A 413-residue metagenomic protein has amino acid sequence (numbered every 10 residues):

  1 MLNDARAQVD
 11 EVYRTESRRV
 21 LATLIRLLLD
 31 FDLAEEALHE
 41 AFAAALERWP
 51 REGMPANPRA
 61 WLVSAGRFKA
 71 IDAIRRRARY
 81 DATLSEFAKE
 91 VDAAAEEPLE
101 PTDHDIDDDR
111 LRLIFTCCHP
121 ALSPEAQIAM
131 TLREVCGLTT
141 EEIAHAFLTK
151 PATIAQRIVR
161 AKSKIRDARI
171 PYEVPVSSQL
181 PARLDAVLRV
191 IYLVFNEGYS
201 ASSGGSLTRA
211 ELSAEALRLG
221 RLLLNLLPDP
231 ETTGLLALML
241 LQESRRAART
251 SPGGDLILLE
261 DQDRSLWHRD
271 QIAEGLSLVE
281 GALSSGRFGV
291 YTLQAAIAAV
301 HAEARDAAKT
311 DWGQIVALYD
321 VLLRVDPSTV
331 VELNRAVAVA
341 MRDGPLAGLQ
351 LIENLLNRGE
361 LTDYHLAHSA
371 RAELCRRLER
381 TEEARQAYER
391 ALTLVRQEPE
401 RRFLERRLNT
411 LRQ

Functional and structural regions predicted by a protein language model:
M1-A22, D32, P181-R189, L193: A short, charge-rich alpha-helical start-of-domain segment used by transcription regulators
V12-F31, A44-R48, F115, H119 (+2 more regions): Amphipathic, Lys/Arg- and hydrophobic-enriched alpha-helical face
A22-T23, L27, A37-R48, W61-A73 (+2 more regions): Amphipathic alpha-helical interface segments
F31-P50, A56-V63, S85, C136 (+2 more regions): Conserved RNAP core-binding helix
R67-S85: Arg/Lys-rich amphipathic alpha helix in sigma70-family domain 2
R77, S85-E125, E134-T140, T149-D320: Amphipathic helix-loop-helix modules that constitute alpha-helical solenoid scaffolds
L240, A299-E303, V339-A340, C375 (+1 more regions): Residue at a conserved register position within TPR or TPR-like alpha-solenoid repeats
